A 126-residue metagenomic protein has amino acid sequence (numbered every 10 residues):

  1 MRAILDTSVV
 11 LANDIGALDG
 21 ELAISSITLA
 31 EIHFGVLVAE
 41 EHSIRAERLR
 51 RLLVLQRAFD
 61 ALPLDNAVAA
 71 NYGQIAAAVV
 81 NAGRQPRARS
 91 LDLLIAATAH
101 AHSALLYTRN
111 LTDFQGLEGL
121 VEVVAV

Functional and structural regions predicted by a protein language model:
R2-A3, N13-A97, A101, Q115-V126: PIN-domain endoribonuclease scaffold, especially VapC-family toxins
A3-L5, L106: Hydrophobic positions in the central parallel beta-sheet of the AAA+
T7-I15, R109-T112: Short, polar loop motifs at secondary-structure junctions
A101-L105, R109-D113: C-terminal structural segments of small proteins and small subunits
